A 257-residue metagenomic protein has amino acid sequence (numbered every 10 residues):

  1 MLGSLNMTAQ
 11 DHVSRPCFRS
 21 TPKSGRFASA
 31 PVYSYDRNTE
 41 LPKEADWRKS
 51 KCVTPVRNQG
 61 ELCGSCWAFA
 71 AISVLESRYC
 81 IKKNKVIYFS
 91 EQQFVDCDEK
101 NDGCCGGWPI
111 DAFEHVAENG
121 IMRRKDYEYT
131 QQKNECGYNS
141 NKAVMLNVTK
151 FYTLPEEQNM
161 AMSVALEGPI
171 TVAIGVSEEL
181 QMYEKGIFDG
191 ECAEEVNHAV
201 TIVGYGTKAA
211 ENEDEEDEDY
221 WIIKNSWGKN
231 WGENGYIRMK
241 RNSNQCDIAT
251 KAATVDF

Functional and structural regions predicted by a protein language model:
M1-F257: Catalytic-core signature of thiol
